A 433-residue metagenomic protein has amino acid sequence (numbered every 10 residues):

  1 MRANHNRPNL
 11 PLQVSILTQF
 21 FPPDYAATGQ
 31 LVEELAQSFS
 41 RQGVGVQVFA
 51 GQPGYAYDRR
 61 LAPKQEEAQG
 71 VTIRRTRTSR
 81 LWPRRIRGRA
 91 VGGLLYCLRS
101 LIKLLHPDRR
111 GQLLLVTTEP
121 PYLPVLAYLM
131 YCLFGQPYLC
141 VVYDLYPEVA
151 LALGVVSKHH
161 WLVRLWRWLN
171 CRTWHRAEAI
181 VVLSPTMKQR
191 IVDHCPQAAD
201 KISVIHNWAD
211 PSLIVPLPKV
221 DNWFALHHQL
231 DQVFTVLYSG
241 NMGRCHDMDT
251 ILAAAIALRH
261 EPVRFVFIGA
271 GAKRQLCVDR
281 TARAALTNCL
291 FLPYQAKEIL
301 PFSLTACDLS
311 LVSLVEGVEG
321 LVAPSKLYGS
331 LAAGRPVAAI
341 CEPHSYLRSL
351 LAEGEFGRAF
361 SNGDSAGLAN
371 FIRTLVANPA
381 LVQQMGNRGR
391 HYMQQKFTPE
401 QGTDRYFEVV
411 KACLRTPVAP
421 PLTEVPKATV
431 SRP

Functional and structural regions predicted by a protein language model:
M1-T72, L258, V418, L422-E424 (+1 more regions): N-terminal subdomain of nucleotide-sugar transferases
Q52, T186, I205-W208: Carbohydrate-associated surface elements
L61, V192-P196, D200, A209-L226 (+1 more regions): Acidic anion/phosphate-binding donor-loop and adjacent secondary structure in glycosyltransferase catalytic cores
V125, L129-L133, H160-V182: Membrane-proximal helix-turn-helix segments that form the acceptor-binding/catalytic region of lipid-linked
Q229-H246, L252-A255, V266: Conserved donor-binding/catalytic core segment of Leloir-type glycosyltransferases
H246, C289-T305, S310-L331, P336-S349: Nucleotide-sugar-dependent
H260-P262, I268-G269, R274-P301: Nucleotide-activated donor-binding/catalytic signature segment of Leloir-type glycosyltransferases, i.e., the conserved
G367, T374, L381-Q395: A short, well-ordered alpha-helix in the C-terminal region of glycosyltransferases
